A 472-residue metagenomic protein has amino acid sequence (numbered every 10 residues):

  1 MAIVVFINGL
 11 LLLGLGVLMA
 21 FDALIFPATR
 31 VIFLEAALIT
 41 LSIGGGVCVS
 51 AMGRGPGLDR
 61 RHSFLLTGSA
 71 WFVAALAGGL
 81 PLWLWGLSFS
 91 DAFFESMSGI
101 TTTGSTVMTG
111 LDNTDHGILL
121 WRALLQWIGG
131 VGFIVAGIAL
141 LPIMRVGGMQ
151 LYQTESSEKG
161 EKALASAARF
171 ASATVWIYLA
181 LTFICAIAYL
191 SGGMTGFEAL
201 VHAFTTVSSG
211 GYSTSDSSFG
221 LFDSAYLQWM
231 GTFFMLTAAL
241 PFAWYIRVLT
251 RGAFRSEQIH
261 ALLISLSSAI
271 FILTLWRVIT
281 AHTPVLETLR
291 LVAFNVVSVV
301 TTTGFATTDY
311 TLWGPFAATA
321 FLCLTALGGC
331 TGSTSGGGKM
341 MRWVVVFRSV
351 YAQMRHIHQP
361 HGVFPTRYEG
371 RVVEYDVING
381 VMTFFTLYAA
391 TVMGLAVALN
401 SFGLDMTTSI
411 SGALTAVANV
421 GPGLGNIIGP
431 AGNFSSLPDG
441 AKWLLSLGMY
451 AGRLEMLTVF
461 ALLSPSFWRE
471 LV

Functional and structural regions predicted by a protein language model:
M1-V472: Membrane-proximal intracellular helices of multi-pass ion channels
